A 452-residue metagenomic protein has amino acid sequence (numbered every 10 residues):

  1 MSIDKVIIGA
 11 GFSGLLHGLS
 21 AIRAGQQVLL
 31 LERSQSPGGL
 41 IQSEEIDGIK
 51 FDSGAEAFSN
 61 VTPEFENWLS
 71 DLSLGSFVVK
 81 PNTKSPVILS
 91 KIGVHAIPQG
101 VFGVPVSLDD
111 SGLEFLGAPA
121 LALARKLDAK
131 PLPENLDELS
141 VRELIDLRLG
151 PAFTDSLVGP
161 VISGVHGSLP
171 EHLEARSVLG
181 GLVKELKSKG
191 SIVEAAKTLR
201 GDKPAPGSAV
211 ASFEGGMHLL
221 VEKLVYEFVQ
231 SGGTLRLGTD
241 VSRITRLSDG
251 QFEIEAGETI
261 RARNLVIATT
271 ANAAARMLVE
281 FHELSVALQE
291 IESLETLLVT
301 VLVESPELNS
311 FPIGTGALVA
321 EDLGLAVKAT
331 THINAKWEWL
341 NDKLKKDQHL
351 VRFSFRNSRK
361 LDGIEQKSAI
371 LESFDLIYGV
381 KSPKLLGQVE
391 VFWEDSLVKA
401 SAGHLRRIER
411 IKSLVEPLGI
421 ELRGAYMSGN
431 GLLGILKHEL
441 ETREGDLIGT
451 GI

Functional and structural regions predicted by a protein language model:
I3-L30: N-terminal Rossmann-like FAD-binding beta1-loop-alpha1 element of flavoenzymes
S13, S36, N272: Conserved Rossmann-like nucleotide-cofactor binding loop
I22-I46: Glycine-rich FAD pyrophosphate-binding loop
A24, S242-V351, R356-I364, L376-I377: Mid-domain catalytic core of redox enzymes that form a hydrophobic substrate pocket/lid adjacent to a catalytic redox
D47-L132: Dinucleotide-binding Rossmann-like beta1-alpha1 core, especially the glycine-rich loop that anchors the ADP
N67-Q99, L149-T154, E227-L237, S242-F252: Feature captures the FAD/FMN-dependent oxidoreductase FAD-binding
P98-P105, T330-I452: Conserved flavin/dinucleotide-binding core of flavoenzymes
R125-R243: Active-site/ligand-binding neighborhood in enzyme catalytic cores
